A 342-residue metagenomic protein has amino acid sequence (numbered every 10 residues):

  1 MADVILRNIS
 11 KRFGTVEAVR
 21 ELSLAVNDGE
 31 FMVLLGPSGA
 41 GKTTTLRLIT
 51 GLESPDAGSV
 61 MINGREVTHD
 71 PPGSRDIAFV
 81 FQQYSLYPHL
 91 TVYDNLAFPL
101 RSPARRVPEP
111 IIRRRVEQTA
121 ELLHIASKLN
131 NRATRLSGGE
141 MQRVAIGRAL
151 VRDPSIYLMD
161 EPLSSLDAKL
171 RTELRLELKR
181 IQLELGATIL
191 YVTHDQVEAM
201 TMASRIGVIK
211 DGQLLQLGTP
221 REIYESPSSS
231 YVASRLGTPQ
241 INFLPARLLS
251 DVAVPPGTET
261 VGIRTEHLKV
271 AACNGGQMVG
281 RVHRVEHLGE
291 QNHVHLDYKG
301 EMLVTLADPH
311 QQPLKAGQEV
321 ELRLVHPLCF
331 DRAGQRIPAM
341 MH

Functional and structural regions predicted by a protein language model:
L35-P37: The feature captures the beta-strand-to-loop junction immediately N-terminal to the Walker
T50: Helix-to-loop junction immediately C-terminal to a conserved catalytic motif
D56-S59, D211: Conserved coupling/switch loops of ABC nucleotide-binding domains, chiefly the family-specific signature
G58-E66: Conserved ABC transporter NBD signature motif
S74-A78, Q82, L86-Y231: ABC ATPase nucleotide-binding domains
Q240-E286, Q311-H342: Glycine/charge-rich catalytic "coupling/switch" loops of P-loop NTPases
